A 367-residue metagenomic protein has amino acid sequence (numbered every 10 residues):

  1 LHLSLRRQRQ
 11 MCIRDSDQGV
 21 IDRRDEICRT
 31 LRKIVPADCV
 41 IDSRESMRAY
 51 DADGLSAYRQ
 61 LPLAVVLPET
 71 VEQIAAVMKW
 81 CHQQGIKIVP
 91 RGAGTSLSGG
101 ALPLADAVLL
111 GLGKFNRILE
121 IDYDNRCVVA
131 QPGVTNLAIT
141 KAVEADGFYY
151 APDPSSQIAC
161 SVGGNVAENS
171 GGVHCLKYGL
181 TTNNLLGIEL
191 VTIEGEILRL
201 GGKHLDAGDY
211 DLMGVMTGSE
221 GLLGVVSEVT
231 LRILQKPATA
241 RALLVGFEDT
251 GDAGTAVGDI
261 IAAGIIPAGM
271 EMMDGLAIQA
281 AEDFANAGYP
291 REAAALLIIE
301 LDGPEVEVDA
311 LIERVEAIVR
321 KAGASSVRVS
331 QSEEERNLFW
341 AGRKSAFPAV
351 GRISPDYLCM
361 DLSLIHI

Functional and structural regions predicted by a protein language model:
L1-R9, I13, H366: Single conserved hydrophobic/aromatic residue that forms the stacking wall/gate of nucleotide- or nucleobase-binding
D22, E26, K33-I41, V65-P68: Amphipathic, small/basic residue-rich leader segments at the start of a protein or domain
E26-A37, A76, W80-Q84, A142 (+3 more regions): Generic non-transmembrane alpha-helical segments
I41-D51, L231-Q235, R241-I365: C-terminal substrate-recognition/cap domain of FAD-linked oxidoreductases
E45-F115, P132: Glycine-rich N-terminal segment of FAD-binding domains in flavoprotein oxidoreductases, spanning the beta-loop-helix
Y58, A105-L109, N169-S170, N286-G288 (+1 more regions): Short, hinge-like loop/turn segments at secondary-structure boundaries
R117-M273: FAD-binding subdomain of flavoenzyme oxidoreductases
